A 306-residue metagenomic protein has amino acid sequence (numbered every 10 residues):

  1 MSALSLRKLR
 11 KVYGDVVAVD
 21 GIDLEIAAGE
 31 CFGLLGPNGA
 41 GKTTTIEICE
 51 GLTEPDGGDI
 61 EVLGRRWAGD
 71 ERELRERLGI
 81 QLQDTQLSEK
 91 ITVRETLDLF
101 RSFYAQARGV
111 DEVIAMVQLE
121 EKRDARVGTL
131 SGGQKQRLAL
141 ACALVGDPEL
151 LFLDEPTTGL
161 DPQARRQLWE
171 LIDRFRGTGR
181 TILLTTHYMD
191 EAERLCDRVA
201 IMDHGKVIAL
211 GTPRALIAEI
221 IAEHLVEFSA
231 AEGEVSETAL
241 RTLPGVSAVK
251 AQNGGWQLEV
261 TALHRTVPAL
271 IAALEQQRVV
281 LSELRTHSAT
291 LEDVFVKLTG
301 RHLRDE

Functional and structural regions predicted by a protein language model:
M1-R10, R301-E306: ABC-family P-loop ATPase nucleotide-binding domain
L4, K11-A209: ABC transporter nucleotide-binding domains
R75, G79, I114, I217 (+2 more regions): Conserved protein kinase catalytic domain
G79, A105, A218-A222, G245 (+2 more regions): A generic structural signal for secondary-structure junctions that act as hinges or helix/strand caps at the edges
W169-T261: ABC transporter nucleotide-binding domain
L263-E306: C-terminal coupling/interaction segments
